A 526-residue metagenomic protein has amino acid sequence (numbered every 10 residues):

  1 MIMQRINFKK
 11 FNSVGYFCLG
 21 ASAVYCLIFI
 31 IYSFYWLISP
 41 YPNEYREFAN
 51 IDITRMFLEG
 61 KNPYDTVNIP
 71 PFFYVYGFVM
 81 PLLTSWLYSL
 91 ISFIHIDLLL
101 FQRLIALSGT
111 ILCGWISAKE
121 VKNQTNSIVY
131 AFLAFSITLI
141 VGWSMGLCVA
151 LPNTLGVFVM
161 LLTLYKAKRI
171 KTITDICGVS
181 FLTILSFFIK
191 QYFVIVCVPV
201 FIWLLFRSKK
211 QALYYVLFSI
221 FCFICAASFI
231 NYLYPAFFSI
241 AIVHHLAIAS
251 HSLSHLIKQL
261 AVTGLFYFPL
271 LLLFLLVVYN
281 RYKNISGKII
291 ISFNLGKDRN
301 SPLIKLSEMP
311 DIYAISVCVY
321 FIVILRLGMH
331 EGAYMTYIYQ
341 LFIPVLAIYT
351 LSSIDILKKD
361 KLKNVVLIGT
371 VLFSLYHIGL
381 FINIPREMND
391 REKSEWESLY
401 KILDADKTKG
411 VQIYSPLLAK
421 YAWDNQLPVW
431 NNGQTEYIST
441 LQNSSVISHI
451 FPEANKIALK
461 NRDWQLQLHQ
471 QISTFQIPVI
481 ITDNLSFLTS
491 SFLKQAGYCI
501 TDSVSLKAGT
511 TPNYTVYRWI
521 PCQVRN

Functional and structural regions predicted by a protein language model:
I2-K10, V196-C222, A236, L246-S250 (+3 more regions): Perimembrane helix-loop-helix junctions
A49-F72, V79, W86: Extracytosolic helix-loop segments that constitute the early lumenal/periplasmic catalytic or substrate-binding loops
L82, L90-L112: Loop-to-helix entry region of an early transmembrane alpha helix in multi-pass inner-membrane enzymes
G114-V141, V157-F158, T174, I315: Transmembrane-helix signature of polytopic, membrane-embedded enzymes that assemble or transfer cell-envelope glycans
M145-L155, Y334: Short acidic/glycine- and proline-prone juxtamembrane loop motifs at membrane-interface regions of multi-pass membrane
G156-V159, I195-V196, H330-K358: Hydrophobic/aromatic-rich transmembrane helices and adjacent perimembrane loops
L161, D175-Q191, C197-L204, I220-I224 (+1 more regions): Membrane-interface alpha helices of multi-pass inner-membrane proteins
H377-C522: Extracytoplasmic
